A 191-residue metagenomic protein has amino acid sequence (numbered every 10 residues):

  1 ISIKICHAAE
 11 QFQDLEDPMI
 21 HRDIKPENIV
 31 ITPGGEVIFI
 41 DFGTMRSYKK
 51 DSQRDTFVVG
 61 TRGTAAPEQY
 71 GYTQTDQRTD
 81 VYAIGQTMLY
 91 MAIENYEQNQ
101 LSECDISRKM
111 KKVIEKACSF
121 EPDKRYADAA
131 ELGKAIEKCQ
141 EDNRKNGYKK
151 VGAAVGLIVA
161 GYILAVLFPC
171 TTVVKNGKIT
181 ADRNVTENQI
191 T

Functional and structural regions predicted by a protein language model:
A9, Q13-I31: Catalytic-loop of the protein kinase fold
R54-E68: Conserved activation segment of eukaryotic-like protein kinases, specifically the C-terminal portion of the activation
D80: Conserved catalytic-loop aspartate of Hanks-type protein kinases
D105-F120: Conserved C-terminal C-lobe helix
R125: Conserved HRD-motif arginine in the catalytic loop of eukaryotic-like protein kinases
